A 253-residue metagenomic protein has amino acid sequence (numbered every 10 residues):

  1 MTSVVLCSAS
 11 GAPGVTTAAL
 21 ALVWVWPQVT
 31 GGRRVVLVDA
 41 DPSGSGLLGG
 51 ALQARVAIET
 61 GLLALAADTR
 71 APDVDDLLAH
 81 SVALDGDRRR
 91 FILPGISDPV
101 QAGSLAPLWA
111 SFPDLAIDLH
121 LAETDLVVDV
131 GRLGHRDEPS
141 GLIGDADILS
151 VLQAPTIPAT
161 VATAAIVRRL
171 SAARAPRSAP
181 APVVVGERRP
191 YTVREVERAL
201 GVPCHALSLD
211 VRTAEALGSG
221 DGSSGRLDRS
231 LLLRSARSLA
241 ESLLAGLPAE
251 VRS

Functional and structural regions predicted by a protein language model:
T2-G49: Walker A/P-loop phosphate-binding motif and the immediately C-terminal alpha-helix
L6-G11, Q153-P155, R169, P180-Y191 (+1 more regions): G-domain G4 guanine-recognition motif of GTPases
R34-D118, A216-G218: P-loop/Walker-type NTP enzyme "switch/lid" segment
R88-F91, L121-V128, I148: Loop/turn-to-beta-strand initiation segments
S104-F112, A164-P190: P-loop/Walker A phosphate-binding loop and immediately adjacent motor/lid segment at beta-alpha junctions
L121-E123, R136-T156: Inter-motif core of Ras-like GTPase G domains
G186-R229: Beta-strand-loop-alpha "switch" segments that mediate conformational coupling across diverse proteins
G220-S253: NTP-binding/hydrolysis catalytic cores, primarily Walker-type P-loop NTPases
